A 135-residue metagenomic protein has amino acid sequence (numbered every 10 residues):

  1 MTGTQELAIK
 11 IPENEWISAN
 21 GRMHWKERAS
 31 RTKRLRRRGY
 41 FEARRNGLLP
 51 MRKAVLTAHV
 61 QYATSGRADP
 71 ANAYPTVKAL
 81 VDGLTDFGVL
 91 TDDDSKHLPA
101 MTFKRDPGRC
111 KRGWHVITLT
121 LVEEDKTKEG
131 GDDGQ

Functional and structural regions predicted by a protein language model:
M1-Q135: Catalytic phosphate/metal-binding cores of nucleic-acid and nucleotide-processing enzymes, i.e., regions that mediate
